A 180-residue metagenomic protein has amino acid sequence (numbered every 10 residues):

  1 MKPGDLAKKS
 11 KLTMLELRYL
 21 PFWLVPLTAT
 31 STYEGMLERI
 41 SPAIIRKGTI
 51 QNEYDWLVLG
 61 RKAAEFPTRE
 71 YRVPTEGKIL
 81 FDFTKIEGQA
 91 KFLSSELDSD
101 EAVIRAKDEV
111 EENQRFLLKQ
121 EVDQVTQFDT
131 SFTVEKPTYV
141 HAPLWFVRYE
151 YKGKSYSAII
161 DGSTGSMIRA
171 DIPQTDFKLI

Functional and structural regions predicted by a protein language model:
M1-S155, I172-I180: Charged, low-complexity helical/coil segments in non-catalytic cytosolic or luminal regions
S155, S166-M167: Hydrophobic "anchor" residues
I160-G162: A charge-rich, low-complexity, intrinsically flexible signal that marks solvent-exposed coils, linkers, repeats
T164-S166, T175: Short, surface-exposed beta-strand-loop junctions and turns on beta-sheet-rich folds
